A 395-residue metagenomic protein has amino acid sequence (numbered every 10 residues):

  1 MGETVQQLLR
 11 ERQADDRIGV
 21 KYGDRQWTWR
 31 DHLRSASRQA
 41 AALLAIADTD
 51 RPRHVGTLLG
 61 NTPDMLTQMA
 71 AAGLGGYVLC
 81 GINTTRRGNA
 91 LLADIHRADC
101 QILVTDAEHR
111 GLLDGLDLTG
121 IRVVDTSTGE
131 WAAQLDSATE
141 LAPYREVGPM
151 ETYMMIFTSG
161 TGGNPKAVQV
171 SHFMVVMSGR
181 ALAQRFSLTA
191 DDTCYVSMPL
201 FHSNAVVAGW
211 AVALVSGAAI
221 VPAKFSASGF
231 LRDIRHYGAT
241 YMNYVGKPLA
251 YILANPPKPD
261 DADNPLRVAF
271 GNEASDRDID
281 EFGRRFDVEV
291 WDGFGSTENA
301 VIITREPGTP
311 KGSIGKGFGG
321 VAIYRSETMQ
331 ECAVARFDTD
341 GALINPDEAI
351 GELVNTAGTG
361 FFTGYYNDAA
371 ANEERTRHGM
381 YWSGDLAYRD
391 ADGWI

Functional and structural regions predicted by a protein language model:
D16-T62, L66, A70, R87-L92 (+1 more regions): Conserved AMP-binding/adenylate-forming core of the ANL superfamily
T28-R30, Y153-M177: Conserved AMP-binding A3 loop
G56-L58, M65-M69, G73-V104, K166-Q169 (+3 more regions): Short beta-strand->loop structural element characteristic of the AMP-binding/adenylate-forming
R110-P149, G319-G320: ANL superfamily adenylate-forming
A138-F157, N164, R185-T193: Conserved pre-ATP/AMP-binding loop-to-beta segment of ANL
V176-T193, F201-T240: Conserved AMP-binding/adenylation subdomain of ANL enzymes
H236-Y244, L253-T328, Y366: Gly/Ser/Thr-rich phosphate-binding loop
G341-I395: Conserved ATP-binding/catalytic segment of the ANL
